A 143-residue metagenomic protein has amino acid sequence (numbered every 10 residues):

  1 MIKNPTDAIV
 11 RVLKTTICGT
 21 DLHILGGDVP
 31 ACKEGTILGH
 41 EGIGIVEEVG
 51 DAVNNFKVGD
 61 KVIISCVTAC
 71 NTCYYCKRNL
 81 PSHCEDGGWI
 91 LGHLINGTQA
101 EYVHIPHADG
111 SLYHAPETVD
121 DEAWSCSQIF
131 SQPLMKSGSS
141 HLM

Functional and structural regions predicted by a protein language model:
I2-T15, G26-Y74, P116-T118: Glycine-rich beta-strand-centered segment in the early N-terminal region that forms part of a ligand/cofactor-binding
T15-T16, F130: Proline-glycine-enriched beta-turn/loop adjacent to the NAD(P) cofactor-binding site in Rossmann-like oxidoreductases
C18-T20, I64, S111: Residue-level signal for secondary-structure boundary sites
T20-G26: Cytochrome P450 core scaffold surrounding the K-helix E-X-X-R motif and the conserved "meander" helix-loop region
H23, H40, M135: Histidine-centered active-site/metal-ligand motif
C70-M143: NAD(P)H dinucleotide-binding glycine-rich loop of Rossmann-like/cofactor-binding domains, especially the beta1-alpha1
